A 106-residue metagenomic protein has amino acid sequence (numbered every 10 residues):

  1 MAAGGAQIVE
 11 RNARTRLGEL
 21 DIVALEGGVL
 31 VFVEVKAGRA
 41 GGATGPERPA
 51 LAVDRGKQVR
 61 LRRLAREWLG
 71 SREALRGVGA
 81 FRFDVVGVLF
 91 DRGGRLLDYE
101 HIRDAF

Functional and structural regions predicted by a protein language model:
M1, L61, F83: Residue-level signal for inorganic ion chemistry
A3-R16: A short acidic/basic microdomain associated with nuclease active sites
N12, K36, D84-V86: Solvent-exposed beta-strand sheet faces enriched in polar/charged residues
T15-L17, E26-G28, R92: A generic beta-sheet turn/junction motif
R16-G18, V31, K57, G79-F81: A generic structural signal for short beta-strands and their flanking turns/coil linkers
L20-G45, L61: Conserved catalytic cores of phosphodiester-cleaving nucleases, focusing on short active-site segments
T44-G79: Mid-chain, well-packed structural core segment of small domains
S71-F106: Domain-level recognition of nuclease-like catalytic cores that cleave nucleotide substrates
